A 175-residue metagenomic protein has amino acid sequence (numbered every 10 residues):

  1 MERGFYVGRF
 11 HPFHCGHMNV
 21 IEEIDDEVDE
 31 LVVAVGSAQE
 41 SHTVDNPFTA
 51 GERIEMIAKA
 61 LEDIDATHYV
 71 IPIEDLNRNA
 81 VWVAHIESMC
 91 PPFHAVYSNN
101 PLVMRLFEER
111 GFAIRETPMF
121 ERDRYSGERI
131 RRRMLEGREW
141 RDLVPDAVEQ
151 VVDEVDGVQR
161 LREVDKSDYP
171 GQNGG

Functional and structural regions predicted by a protein language model:
M1-G175: Nucleotidyltransferase catalytic core that binds NTPs
